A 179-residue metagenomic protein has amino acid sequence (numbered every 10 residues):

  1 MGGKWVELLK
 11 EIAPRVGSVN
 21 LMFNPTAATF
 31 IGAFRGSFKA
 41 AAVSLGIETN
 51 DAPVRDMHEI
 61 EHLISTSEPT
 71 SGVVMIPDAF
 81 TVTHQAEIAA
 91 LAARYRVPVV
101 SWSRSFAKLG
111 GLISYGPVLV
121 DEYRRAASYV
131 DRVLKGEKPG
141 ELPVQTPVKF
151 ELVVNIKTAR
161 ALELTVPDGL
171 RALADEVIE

Functional and structural regions predicted by a protein language model:
M1-E179: Short hydrophobic alpha-helices and adjacent helix-cap/hinge residues
